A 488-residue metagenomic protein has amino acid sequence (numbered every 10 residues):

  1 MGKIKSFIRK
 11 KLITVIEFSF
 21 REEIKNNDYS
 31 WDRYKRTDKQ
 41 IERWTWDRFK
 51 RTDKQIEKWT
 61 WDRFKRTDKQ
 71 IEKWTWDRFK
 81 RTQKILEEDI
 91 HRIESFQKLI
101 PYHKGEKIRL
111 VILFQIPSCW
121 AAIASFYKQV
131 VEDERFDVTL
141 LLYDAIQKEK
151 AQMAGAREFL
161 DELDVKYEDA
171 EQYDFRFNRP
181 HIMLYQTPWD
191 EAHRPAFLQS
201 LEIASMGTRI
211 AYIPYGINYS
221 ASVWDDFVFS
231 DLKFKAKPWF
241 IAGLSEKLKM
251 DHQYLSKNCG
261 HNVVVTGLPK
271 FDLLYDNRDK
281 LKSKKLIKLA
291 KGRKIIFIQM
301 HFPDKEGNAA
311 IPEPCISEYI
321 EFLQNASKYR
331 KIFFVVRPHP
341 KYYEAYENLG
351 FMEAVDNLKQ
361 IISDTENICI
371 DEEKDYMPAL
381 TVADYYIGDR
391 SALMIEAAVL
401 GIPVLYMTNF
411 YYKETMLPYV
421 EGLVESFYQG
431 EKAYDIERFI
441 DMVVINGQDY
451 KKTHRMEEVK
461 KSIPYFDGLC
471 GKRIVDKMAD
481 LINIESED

Functional and structural regions predicted by a protein language model:
I4-R21, N26-K35, E42-R43, E72-P180 (+2 more regions): N-terminal pre-catalytic "stem/leader" segment of glycosyltransferase-like enzymes
R36-D77: Thr-biased low-complexity repeat/linker tracts and other Thr-enriched repetitive architectures
I108-Y275: Active-site and donor-binding regions of nucleotide-sugar-utilizing enzymes
A121-F126, E132-E134, P269-N357, F466-K472: Conserved catalytic-core segment of nucleotide-activated headgroup transferases in glycan assembly
K166-Q172, I368-E372, E425-F439: Short acidic-hydrophobic, aromatic-tinged amphipathic segments that line or gate anion-handling sites
Y167-Y173, N348-S391, I395: Donor nucleotide-activated moiety binding/catalytic core segment of transferases that use nucleotide-activated donors
V265, A392-I463: Catalytic binding pocket for nucleotide-activated donors in carbohydrate/polymer assembly enzymes
F466-D488: C-terminal alpha-helical cap of glycosyltransferases
